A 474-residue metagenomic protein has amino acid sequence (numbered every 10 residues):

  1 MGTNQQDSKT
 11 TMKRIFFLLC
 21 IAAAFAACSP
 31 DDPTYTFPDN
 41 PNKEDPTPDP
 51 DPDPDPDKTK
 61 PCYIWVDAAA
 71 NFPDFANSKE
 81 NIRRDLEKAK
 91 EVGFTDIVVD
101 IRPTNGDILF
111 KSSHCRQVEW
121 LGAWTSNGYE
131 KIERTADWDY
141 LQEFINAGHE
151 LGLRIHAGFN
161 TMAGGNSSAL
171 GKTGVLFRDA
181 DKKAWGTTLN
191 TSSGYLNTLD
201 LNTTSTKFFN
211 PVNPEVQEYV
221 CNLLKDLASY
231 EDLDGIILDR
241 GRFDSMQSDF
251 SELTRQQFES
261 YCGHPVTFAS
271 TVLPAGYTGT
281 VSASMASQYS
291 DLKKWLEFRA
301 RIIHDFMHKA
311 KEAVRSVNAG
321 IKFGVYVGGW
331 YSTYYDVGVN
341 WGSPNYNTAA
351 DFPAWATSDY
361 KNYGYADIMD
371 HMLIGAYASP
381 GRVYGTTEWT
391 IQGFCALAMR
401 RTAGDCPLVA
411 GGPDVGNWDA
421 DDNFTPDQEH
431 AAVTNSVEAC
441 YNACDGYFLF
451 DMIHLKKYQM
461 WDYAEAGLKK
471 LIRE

Functional and structural regions predicted by a protein language model:
R14, L18, A22-T59: Bacterial Sec-dependent N-terminal signal peptides
D57-A76, A157-D226, Y230, Q288-Y289: Active-site-adjacent "subsite" loops/lids of carbohydrate-active enzymes
D74-A89, V216-D226, A349-Y365, P426-A439: Short, acidic/polar
N81-G106, E231, N362-M372, C444-G446: Catalytic domains of carbohydrate-active enzymes, especially glycoside hydrolases
F94-A136: Aromatic-lined carbohydrate-binding/catalytic grooves of carbohydrate-active enzymes
D96-N105, Y140-L199, I237-R240, G320-G324: Glycine-rich, aromatic-flanked loop segments that form ligand/cofactor-binding clefts across common enzyme folds
T188-I368, G375-Y377: Polysaccharide-binding and catalytic clefts of secreted carbohydrate-active enzymes
Y360-E474: Substrate-binding cleft of secreted/luminal carbohydrate-active enzymes
